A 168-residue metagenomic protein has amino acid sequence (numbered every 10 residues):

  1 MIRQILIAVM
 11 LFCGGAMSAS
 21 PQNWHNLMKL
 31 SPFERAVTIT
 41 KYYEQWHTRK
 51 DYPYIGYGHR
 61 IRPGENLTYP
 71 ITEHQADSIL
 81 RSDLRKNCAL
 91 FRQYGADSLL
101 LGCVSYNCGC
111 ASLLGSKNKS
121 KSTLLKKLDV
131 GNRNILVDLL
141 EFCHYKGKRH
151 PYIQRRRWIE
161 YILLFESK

Functional and structural regions predicted by a protein language model:
Q4-G14: Sec-dependent N-terminal signal peptides
F12-Q22: Sec-dependent, cleavable N-terminal signal peptides
S20-R49, H59-P63, I71-L90, A111-K168: Long, amphipathic alpha-helical surface segments
F33-V37, Y94-C103: Alpha-helical scaffolds flanking conserved acidic
Y54-G56, L100-S105, I135-D138: Structural recognition of the beta-strand scaffold that forms the well-ordered cores of secreted hydrolase catalytic
D97-G102, G109-G115: Mid-chain, well-packed structural core segment of small domains
